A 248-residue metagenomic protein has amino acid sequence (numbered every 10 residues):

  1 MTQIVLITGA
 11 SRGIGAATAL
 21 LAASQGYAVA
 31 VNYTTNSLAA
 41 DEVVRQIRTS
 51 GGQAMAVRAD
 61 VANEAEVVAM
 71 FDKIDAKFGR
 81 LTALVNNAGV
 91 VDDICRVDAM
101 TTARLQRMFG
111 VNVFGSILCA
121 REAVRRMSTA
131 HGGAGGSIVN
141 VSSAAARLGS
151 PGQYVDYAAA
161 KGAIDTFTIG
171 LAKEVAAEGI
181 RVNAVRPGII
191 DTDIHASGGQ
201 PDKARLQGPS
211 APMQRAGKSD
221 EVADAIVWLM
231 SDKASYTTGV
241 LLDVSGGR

Functional and structural regions predicted by a protein language model:
S11-R12: Conserved glycine-rich cofactor-binding loop
A69-A76, C95-A99, A103-G110, L206: Active-site Tyr-X3-Lys motif and surrounding loop/helix of classical short-chain dehydrogenase/reductase
G79, R215-V244: C-terminal substrate-recognition "lid" of short-chain dehydrogenase/reductases
T82, D98-I117, V139, I164 (+1 more regions): Catalytic Tyr-X3-Lys loop
A120, A160: Active-site helix of classical SDR
R125, K173-E174, S235: Alpha-helical segment proximal to the catalytic Tyr-Lys
S143: Residue(s) in the substrate-gating loop at a strand-loop-helix junction that position the organic substrate next
A176, R181, T237-G239: Short, small/polar-rich loop/turn modules that mediate ligand/substrate recognition or access, typified
